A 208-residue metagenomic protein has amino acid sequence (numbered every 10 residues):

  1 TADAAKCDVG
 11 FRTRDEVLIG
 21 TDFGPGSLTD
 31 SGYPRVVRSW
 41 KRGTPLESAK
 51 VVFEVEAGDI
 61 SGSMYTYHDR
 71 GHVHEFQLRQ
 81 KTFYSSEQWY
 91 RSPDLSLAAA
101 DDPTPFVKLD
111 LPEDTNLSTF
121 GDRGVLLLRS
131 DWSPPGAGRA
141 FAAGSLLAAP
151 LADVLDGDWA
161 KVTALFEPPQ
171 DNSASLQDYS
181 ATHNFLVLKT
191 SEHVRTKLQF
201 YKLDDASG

Functional and structural regions predicted by a protein language model:
T1-G208: Peripheral, non-catalytic segments that deliver or gate enzyme domains
